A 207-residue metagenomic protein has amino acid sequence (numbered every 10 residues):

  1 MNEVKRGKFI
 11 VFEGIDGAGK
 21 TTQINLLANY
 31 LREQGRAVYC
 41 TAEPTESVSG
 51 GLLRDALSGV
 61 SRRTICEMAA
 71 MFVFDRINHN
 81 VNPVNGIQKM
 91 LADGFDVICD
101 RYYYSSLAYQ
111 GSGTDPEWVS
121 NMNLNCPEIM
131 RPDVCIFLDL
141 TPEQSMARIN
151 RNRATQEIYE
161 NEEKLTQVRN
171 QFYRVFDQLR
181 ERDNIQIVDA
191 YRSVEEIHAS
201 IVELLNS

Functional and structural regions predicted by a protein language model:
N2-E3, A28, E143-S207: NTP-dependent small-molecule kinase module
F12: Hydrophobic anchor at the beta1->P-loop junction of P-loop NTPases
G17: Walker A (P-loop) phosphate-binding loop of P-loop NTPases
K20: Conserved lysine of the Walker
Q23: Hydrophobic positions on the alpha1 helix immediately C-terminal to the Walker A/P-loop
R36-N121, C126-P127, H198: ATP-dependent small-molecule kinase phosphotransfer cores that center on conserved nucleotide phosphate-binding segments
T45-S47, Y103-Y104, L140-M146, S193: Conserved nucleotide-binding/hydrolysis micro-motifs of P-loop NTPases
S106-N170: A glycine- and Lys/Arg-enriched "phosphate-lid" helix/loop adjacent to the NTP-binding pocket of small-molecule kinases
